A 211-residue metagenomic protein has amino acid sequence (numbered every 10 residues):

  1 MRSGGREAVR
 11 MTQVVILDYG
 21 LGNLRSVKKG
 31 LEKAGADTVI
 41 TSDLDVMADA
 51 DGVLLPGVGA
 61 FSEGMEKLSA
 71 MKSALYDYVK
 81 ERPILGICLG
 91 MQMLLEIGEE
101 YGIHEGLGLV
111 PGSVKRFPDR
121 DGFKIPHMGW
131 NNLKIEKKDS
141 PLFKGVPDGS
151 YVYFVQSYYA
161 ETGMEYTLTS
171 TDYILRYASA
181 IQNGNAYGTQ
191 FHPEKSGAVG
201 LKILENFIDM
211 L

Functional and structural regions predicted by a protein language model:
R10-V15: Extreme N-terminal starter segment of soluble prokaryotic enzymes
V27: Divalent-cation-assisted or electrostatically stabilized phosphate/pyrophosphate-binding catalytic cores
T38-D49: Short acidic low-complexity segments
V46-M47, Y78, A180: Structural alpha-helical scaffold elements that stabilize or flank donor/cofactor-binding regions in carbohydrate
G52: Short, Asp-centered acidic motifs that coordinate Mg2+ and/or phosphate in catalytic or ligand-binding sites
G59-G129: Cysteine-nucleophile active-site neighborhood
G112-L211: Amide-donor transfer/coupling interface in amidating biosynthetic enzymes
